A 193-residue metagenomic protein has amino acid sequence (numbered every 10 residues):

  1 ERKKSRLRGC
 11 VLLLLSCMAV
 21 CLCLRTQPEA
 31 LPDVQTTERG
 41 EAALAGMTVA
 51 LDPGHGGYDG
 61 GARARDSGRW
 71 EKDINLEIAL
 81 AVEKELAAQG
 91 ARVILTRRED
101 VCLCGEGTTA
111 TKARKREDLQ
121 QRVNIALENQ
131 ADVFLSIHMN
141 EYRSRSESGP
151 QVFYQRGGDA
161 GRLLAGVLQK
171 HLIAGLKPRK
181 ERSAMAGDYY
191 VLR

Functional and structural regions predicted by a protein language model:
E1-R193: Catalytic-site microenvironment of enzymes that process N-acetyl-hexosamine-containing cell-wall polysaccharides
